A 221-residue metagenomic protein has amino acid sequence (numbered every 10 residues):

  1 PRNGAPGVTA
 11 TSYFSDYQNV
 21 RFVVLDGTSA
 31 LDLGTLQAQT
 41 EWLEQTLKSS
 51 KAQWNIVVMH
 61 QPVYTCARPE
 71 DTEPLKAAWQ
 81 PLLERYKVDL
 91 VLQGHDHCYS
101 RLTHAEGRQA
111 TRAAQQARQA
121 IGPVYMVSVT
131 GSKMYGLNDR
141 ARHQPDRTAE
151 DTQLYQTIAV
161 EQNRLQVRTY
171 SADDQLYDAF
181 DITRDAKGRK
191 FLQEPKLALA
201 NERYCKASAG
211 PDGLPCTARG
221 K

Functional and structural regions predicted by a protein language model:
P1-N138, P145-E150, Y155-G220: Metal-dependent phosphoester/phosphodiester hydrolase catalytic core
